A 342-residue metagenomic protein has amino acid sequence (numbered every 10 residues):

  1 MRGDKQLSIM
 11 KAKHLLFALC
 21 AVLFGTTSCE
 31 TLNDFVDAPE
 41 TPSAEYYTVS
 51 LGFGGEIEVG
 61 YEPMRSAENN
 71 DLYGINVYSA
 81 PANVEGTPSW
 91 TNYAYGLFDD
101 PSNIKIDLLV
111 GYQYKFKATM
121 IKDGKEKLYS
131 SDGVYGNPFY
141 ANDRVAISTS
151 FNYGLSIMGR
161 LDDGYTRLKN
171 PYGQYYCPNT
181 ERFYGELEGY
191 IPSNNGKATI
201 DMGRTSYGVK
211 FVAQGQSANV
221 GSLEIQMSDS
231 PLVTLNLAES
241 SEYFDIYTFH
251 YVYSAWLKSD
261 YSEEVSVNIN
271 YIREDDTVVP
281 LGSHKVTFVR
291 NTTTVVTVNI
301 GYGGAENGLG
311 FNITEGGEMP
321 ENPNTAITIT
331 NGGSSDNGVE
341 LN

Functional and structural regions predicted by a protein language model:
M1-T31: Sec-dependent bacterial lipoprotein signal peptides
V22-G52, N291, N322-N342: Bacterial Sec-dependent N-terminal signal peptides
F35-G60, G203-Q214: A short, Gly/Thr-enriched small/hydrophobic beta-strand-prone motif that recurs across taxa
G55, E263-N342: Hydrophilic extracytoplasmic domains
V59-D71, Q216-S222: A short beta-turn/strand-edge loop motif at beta-sheet boundaries
D71-G133, N219-T292, N337-N342: Tryptophan-paired
N83-G203: Short, low-hydrophobicity acidic/polar segments
G196-P231: Hydrophobic, aromatic-enriched interface-forming segments
